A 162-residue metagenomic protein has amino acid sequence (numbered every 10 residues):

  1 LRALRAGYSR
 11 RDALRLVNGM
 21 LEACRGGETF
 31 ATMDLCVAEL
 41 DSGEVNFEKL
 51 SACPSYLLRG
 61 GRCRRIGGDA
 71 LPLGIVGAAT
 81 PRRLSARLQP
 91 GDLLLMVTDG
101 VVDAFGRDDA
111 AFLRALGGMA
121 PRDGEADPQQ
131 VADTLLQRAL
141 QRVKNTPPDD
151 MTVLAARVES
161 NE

Functional and structural regions predicted by a protein language model:
L1-G7, R64-A70, R82, L88 (+2 more regions): Active-site-proximal, acidic helix/loop segment immediately C-terminal to a metal-coordinating Asp/Glu
L1-R62, G67, P81, A139-D149 (+1 more regions): Catalytic core of PPM/PP2C metal-dependent serine/threonine phosphatase domains
T32, T98, V102, T152: Ser/Thr-centric signal marking residues that sit in or immediately flank functional binding/regulatory motifs
V37-E39, R87-P90: Extracellular and analogous surface-interaction loops
F47, A86-R87: Short, conserved, surface-exposed binding loops centered on an aromatic residue
L73-A78: Short, structured beta-strand/loop micro-motifs enriched in basic residues and often containing a Trp
V153-E162: Short amphipathic alpha-helical segments
